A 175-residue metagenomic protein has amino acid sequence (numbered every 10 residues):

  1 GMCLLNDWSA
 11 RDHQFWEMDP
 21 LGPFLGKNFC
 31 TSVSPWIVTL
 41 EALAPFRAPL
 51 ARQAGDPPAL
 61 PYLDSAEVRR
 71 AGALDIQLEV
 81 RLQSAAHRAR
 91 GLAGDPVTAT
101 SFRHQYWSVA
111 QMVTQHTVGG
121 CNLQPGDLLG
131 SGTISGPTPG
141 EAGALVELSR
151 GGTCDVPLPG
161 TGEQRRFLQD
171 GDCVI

Functional and structural regions predicted by a protein language model:
G1-Q124, I134-I175: Catalytic-core "active-site belt" of small-molecule-metabolizing enzymes, emphasizing His/Asp/Glu-rich regions
G126-L129: Hydrophobic, well-ordered secondary-structure elements that form the walls of internal hydrophobic environments
